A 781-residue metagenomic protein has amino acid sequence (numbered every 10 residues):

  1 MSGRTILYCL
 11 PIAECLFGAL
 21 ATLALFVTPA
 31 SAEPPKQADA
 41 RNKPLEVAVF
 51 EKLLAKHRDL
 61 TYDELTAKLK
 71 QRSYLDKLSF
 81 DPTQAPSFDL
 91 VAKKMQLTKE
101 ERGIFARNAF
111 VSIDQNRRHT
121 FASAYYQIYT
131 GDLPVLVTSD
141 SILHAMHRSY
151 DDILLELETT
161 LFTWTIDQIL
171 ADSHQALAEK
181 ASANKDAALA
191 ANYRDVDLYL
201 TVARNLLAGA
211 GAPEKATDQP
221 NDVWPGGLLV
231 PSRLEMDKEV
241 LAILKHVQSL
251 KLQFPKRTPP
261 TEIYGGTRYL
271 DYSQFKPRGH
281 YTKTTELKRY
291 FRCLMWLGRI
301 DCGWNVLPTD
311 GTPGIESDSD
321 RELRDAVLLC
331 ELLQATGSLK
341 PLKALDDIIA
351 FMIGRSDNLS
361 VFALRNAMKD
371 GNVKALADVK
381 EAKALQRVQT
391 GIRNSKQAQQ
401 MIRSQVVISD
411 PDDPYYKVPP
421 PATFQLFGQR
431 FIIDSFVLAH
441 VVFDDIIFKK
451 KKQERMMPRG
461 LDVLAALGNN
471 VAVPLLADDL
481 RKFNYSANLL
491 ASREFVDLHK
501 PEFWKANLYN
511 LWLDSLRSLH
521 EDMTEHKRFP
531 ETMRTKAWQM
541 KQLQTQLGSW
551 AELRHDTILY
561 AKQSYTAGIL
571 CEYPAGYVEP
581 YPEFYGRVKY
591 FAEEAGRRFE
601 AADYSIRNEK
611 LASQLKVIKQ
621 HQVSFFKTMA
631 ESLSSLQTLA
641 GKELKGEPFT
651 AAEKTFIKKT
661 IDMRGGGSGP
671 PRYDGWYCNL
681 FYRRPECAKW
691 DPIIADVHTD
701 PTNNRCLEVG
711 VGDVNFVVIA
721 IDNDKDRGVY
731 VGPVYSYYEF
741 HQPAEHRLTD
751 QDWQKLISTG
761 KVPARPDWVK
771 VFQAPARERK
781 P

Functional and structural regions predicted by a protein language model:
M1-L10: N-terminal secretory signal peptides that target proteins for export/translocation
S2-G3, L25, G314-I315: Short intrinsically disordered, low-complexity coil segments enriched in acidic
L10-F26: Bacterial N-terminal signal peptides
A30-A32: Boundary at the C-terminal end of the N-terminal hydrophobic targeting segment
P34-P781: Long, non-catalytic protein-protein interaction scaffolds
